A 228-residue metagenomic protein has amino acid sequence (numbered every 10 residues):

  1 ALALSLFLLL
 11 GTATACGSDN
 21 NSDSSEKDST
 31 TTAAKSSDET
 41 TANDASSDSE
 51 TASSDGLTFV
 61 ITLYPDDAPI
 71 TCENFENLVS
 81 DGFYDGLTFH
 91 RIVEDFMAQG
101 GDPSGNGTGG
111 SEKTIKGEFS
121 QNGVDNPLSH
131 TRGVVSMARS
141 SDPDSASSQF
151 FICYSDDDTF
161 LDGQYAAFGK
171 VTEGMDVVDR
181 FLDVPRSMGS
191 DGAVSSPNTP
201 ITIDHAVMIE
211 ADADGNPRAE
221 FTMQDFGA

Functional and structural regions predicted by a protein language model:
L2-L8: Hydrophobic helical h-region of N-terminal Sec-dependent signal peptides in bacterial secretory/periplasmic proteins
G11-A15: C-terminal motif of bacterial Sec signal peptides marking the signal peptidase cleavage site
C16-A228: Cyclophilin-like peptidyl-prolyl cis-trans isomerases
